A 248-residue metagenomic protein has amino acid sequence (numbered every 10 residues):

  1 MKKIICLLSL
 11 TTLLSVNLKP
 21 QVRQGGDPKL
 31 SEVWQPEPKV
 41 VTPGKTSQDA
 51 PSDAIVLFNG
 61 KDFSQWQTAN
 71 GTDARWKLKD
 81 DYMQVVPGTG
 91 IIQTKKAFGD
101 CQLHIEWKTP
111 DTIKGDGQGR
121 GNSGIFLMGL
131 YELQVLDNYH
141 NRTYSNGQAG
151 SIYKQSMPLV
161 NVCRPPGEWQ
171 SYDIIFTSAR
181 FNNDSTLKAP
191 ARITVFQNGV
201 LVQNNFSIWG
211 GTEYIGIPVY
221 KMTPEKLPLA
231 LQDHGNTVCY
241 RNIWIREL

Functional and structural regions predicted by a protein language model:
M1-Q21: Bacterial Sec-dependent N-terminal signal peptides
P20-L248: Carbohydrate-interacting regions of secretory-pathway proteins
